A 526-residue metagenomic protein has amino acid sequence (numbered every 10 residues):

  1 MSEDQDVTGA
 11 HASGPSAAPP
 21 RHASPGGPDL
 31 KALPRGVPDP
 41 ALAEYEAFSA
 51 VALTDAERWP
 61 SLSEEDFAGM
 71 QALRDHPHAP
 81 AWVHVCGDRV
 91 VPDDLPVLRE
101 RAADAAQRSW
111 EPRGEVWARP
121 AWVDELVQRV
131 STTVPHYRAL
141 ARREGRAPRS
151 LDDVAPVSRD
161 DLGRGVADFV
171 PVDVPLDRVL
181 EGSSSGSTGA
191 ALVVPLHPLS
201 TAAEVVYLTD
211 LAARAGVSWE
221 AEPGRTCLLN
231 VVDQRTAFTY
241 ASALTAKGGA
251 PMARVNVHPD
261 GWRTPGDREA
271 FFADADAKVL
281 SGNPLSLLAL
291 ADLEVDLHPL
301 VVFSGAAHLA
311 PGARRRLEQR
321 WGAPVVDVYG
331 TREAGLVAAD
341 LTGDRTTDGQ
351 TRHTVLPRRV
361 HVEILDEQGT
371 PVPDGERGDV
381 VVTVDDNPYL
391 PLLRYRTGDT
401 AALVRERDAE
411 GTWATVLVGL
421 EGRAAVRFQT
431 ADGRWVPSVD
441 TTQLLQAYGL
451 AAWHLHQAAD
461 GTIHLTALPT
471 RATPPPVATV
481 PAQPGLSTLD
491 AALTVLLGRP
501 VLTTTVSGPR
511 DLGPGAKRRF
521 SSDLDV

Functional and structural regions predicted by a protein language model:
S2-S183, A190-Y207, A221, S281 (+2 more regions): Nucleotide 5′-phosphate-binding alpha/beta core
V130, S184, L228, L280 (+8 more regions): Residue-level signal for inorganic ion chemistry
A202, L208, C227-L285: AMP-binding/adenylate-forming
E204-L211, L288-A291, P311-R316, E333-T342: Adenylate-forming
L280, D386-L497: AMP-binding/adenylate-forming catalytic core of the ANL superfamily
E294-H298: Short, conserved loop/helix-junction motifs that constitute active-site signature segments in enzyme catalytic cores
V301-A323: Short gly/Ser/Thr-rich phosphate-binding loop of adenylate-forming enzymes
R315-R407: Conserved AMP-binding/adenylate-forming
